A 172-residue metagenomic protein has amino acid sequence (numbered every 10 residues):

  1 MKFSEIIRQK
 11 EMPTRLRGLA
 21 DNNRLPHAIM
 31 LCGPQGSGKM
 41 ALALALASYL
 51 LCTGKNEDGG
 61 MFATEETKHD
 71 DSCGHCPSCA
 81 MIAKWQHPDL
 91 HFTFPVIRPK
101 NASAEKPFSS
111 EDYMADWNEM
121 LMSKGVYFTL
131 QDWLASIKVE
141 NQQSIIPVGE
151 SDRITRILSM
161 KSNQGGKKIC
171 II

Functional and structural regions predicted by a protein language model:
K2-I171: Clamp-loader machinery-focused feature within the broader ASCE/P-loop NTPase space
